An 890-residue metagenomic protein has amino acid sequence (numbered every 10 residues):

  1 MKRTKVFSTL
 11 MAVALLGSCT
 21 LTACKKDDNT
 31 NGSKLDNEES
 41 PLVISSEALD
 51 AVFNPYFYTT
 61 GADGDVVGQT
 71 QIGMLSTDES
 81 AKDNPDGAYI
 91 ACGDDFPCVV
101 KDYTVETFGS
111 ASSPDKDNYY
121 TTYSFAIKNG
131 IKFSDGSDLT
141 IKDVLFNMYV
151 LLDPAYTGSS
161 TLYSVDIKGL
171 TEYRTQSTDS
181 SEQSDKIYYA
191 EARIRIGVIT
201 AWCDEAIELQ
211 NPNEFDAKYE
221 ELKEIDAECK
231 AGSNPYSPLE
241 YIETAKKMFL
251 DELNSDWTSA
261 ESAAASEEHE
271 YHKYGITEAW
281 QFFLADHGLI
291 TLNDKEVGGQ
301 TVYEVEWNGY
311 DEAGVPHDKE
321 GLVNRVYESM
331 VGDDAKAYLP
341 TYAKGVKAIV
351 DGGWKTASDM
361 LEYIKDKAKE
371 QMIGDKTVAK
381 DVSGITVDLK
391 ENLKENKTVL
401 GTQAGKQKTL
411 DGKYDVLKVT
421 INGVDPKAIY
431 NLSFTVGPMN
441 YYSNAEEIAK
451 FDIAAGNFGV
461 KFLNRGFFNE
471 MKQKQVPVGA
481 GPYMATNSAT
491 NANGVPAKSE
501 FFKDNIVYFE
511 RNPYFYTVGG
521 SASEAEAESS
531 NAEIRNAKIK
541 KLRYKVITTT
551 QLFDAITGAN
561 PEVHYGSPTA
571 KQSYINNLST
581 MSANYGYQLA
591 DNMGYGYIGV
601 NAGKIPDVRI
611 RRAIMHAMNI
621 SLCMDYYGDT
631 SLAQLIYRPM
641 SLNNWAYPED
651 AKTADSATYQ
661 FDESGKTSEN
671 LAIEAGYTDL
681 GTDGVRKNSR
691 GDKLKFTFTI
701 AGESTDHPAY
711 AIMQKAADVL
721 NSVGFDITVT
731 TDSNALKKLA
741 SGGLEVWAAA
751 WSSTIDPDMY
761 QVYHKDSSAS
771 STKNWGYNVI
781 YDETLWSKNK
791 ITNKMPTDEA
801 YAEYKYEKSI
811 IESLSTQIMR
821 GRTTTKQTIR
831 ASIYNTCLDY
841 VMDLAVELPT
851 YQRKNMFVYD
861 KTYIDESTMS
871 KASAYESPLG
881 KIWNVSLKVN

Functional and structural regions predicted by a protein language model:
T20-A23: C-terminal motif of bacterial Sec signal peptides marking the signal peptidase cleavage site
E38-A48, T121-A126, L417, G481-Y483 (+4 more regions): Short, well-ordered beta-strand elements
I44-N118, A126, V478: N-terminal lobe/hinge region of extracytoplasmic solute-binding protein
S46-E47, T486-E510, A527-A532, R543-A602 (+2 more regions): Extracellular/periplasmic solute-recognition and catalytic clefts
G61-V66, I421-P426, I506, L589 (+4 more regions): Detector for C-terminal structural segments
E79-S80, D351, S358, E362-K376 (+5 more regions): Gly/Pro-rich hinge or "lid" segments in bacterial periplasmic/extracellular proteins
T161-V460: Surface-exposed binding/hinge segments that line and control ligand-binding clefts or catalytic entry sites
Y483-R511, T517-S521, P606-D718, S722 (+1 more regions): Append "and occasionally in soluble cytosolic enzymes with long acidic Gly/Pro-rich linkers
